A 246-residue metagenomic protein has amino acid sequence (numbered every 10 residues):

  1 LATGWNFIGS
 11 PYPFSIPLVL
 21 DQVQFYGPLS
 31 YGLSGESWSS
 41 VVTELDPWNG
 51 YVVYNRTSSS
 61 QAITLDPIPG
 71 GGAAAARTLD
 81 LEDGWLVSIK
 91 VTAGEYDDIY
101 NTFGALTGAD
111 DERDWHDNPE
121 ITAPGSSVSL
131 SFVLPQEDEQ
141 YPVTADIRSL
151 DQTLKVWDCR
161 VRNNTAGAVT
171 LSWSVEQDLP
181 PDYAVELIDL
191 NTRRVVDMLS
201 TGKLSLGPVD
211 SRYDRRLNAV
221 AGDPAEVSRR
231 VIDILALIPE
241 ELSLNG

Functional and structural regions predicted by a protein language model:
L1-G246: Compositionally biased Ser/Thr/Gly- and acidic/asparagine-rich, proline-interspersed low-complexity stretches
